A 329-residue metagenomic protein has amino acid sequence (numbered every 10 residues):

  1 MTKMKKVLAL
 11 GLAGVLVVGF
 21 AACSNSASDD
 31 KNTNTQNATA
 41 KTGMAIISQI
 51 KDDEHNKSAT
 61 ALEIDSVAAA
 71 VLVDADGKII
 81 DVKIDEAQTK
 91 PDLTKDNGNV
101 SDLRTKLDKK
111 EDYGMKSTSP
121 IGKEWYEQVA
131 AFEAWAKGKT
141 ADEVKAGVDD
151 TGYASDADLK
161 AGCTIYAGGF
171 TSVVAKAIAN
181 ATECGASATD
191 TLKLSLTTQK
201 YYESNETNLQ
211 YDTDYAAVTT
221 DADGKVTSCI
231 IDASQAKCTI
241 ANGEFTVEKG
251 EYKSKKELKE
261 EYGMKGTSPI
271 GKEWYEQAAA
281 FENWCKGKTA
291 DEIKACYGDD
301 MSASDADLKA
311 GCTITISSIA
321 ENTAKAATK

Functional and structural regions predicted by a protein language model:
M1-A21: Sec-dependent bacterial lipoprotein signal peptides
M1-M4, D29, K253: Generic N-terminal leader/processing signal
G19-T33: Bacterial lipoprotein signal-peptidase II cleavage site
N34-K329: Active-site- and interface-proximal helix/loop "cap" or "latch" segments in soluble metabolic and energy-transducing
